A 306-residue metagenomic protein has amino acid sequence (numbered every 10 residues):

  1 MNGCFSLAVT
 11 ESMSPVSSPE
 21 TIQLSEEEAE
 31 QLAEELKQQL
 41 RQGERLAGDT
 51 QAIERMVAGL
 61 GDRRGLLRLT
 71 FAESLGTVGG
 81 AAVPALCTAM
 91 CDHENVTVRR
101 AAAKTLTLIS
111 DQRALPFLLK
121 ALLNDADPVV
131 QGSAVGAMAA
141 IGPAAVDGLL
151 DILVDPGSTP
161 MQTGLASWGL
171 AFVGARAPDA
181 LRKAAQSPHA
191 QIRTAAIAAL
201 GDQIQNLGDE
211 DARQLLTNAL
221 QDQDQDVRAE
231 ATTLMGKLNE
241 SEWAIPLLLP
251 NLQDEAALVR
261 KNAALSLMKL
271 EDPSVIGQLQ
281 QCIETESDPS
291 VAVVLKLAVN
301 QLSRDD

Functional and structural regions predicted by a protein language model:
N2-P84, T88-H93, V98, K269 (+1 more regions): N-terminal alpha-helical scaffold/docking segments in eukaryotic complex subunits
A47-G59, G80-D92, D111-N124, P143-P156 (+5 more regions): Amphipathic alpha-helical scaffolding segments comprising HEAT/armadillo-like alpha-solenoid repeats
R63-R64, E94-N95, A126-D127, G157-T159 (+4 more regions): Short inter-helical turns and helix N-cap capping residues of alpha-solenoid HEAT/ARM repeat scaffolds
A195-G201, N218: Histidine/lysine/aspartate-rich catalytic loop segments that bind and position anionic ligands
Q225-L297: Ankyrin-repeat and related helical/solenoid repeat scaffolds used for protein-protein interactions
